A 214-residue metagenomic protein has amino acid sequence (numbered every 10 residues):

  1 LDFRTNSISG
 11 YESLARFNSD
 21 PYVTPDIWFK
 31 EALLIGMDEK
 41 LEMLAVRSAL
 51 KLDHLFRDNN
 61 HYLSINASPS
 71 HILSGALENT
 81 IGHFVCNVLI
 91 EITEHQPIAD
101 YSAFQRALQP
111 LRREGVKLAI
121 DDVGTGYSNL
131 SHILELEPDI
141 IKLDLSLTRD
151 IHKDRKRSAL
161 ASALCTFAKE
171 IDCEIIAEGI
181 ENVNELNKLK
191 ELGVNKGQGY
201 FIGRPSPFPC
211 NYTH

Functional and structural regions predicted by a protein language model:
L1-V85, T166: Bacterial c-di-GMP phosphodiesterase EAL domain
D2-S7, F17-P21, P69, N87-D100 (+1 more regions): EAL-family c-di-GMP phosphodiesterase catalytic domain
E42, F104, R157: Short, conserved glycine- and acidic-residue-centered signature motifs in active-site or ligand-binding loops
L50-R57, Q105-G115, S162-K169, K190: Surface-exposed amphipathic alpha-helices with a cationic face
L52, I72-H83, D100-L108, N129-I140: Distinct, well-ordered alpha-helical segments
